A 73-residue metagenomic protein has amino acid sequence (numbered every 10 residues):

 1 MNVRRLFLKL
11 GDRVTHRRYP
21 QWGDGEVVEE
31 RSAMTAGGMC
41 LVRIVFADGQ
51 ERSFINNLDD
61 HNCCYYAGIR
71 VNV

Functional and structural regions predicted by a protein language model:
M1-R13, P20-Q21, N72: Mixed-charge, Lys/Arg-rich low-complexity intrinsically disordered regions
R5, R43, D59-N62: Structured catalytic/translocation cores of nucleotide/phosphate-coupled proteins
F7, T35-G37: Short solvent-exposed loop/turn micro-motifs enriched in small/polar/acidic residues
H16-R18, I44-D48: Short acidic, glycine-rich loop/turn motifs
W22-S32: Short beta-strand-centered aromatic/proline hotspots
G23, G37-R43: Short aromatic-glycine-enriched beta-strand elements
D48-V73: Intrinsically disordered, low-complexity, charged/polar segments
